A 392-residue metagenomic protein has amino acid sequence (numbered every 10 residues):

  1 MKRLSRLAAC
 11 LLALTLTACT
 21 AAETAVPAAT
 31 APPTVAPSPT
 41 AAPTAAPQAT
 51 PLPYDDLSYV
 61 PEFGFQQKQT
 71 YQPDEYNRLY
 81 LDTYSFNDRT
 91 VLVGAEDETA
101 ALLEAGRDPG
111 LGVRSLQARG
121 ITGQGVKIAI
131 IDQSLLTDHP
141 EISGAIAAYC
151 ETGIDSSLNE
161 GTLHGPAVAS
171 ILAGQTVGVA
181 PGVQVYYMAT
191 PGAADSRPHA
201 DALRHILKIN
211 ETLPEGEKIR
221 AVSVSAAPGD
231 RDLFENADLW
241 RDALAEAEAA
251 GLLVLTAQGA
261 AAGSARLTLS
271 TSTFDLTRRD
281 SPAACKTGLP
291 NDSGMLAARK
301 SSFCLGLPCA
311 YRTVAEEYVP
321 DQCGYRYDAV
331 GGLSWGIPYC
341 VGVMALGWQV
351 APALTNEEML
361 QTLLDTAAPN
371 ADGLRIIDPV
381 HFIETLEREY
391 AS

Functional and structural regions predicted by a protein language model:
T15-A18: C-terminal motif of bacterial Sec signal peptides marking the signal peptidase cleavage site
T20-A28: Bacterial lipoprotein signal-peptidase II cleavage site
L52-F65, Y80, G123, P191-T273 (+1 more regions): Substrate-binding/access-modulating region of protease and related hydrolase catalytic domains
Y71-Q72, D88, L111-G153, L252-T256: Acidic-leg catalytic submotif of subtilisin-like serine proteases
D88, E215-S225, D238, Q349-S392: C-terminal subdomain of the subtilisin-like protease fold in secreted/lumenal serine endopeptidases
A100-I128, T152-S157, K286-P290, I377-D378: N-terminal domain-start motif of subtilase-like serine proteases
V126, Q133, I146, T152-E235: Subtilisin-like peptidase catalytic core
D132, A249-L252, A257-Q349, A353: Extracellular S/T/G-rich loop segment that most often corresponds to the catalytic His/Ser-adjacent loop
